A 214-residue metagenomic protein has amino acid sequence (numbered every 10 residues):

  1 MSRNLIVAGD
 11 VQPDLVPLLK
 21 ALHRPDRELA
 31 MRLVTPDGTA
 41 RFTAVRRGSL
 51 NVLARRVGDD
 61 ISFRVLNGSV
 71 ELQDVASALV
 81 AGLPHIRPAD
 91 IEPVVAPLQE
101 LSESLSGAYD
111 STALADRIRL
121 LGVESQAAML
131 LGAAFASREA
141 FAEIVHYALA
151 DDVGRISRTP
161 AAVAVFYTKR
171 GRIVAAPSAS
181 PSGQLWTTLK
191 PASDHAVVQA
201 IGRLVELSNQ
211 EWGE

Functional and structural regions predicted by a protein language model:
S2-E214: Short, surface-exposed polybasic-aromatic patches that bind anionic ligands, especially phosphate groups
